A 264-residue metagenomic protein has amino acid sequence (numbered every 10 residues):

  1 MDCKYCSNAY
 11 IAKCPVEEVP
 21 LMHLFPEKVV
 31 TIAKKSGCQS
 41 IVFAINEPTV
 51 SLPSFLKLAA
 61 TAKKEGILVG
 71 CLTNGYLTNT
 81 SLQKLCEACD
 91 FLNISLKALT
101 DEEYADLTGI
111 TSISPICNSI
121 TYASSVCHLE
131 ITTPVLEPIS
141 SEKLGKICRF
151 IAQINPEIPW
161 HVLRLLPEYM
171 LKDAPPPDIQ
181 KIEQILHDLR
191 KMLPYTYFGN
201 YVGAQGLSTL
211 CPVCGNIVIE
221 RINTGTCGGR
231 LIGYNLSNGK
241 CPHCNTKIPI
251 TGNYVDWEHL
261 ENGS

Functional and structural regions predicted by a protein language model:
M1-F91, H259-S264: Conserved Radical SAM active-site core
A12-K13, P48-V50, Y76-L82, L92-I110 (+3 more regions): Conserved radical SAM core fold
E17-V19, A105-T108, E142, K172-P177: Short, solvent-exposed loop/turn segments at secondary-structure boundaries
K28-T31, P53-K64, T80, K84-E87 (+3 more regions): Alpha-helical scaffolding segments of alpha/beta enzyme cores, especially the outer helices of TIM-barrel or partial
A33-T61, T100-N118, C127, T133-A152: Conserved glycine-rich "GG(E/T)P / GGGxP" loop and the immediately following alpha-helix in the radical SAM core
G37-Q39, E65-I67, A88-D90, S125-L129 (+2 more regions): Short, well-ordered coil/turn segments that N-cap beta-strands
I41, V69-C71, L92-I94, L129-I131 (+2 more regions): Hydrophobic faces of well-ordered beta-strands that scaffold small-molecule active sites in alpha/beta enzyme cores
L144-S264: Auxiliary Fe-S-binding modules of radical SAM enzymes
